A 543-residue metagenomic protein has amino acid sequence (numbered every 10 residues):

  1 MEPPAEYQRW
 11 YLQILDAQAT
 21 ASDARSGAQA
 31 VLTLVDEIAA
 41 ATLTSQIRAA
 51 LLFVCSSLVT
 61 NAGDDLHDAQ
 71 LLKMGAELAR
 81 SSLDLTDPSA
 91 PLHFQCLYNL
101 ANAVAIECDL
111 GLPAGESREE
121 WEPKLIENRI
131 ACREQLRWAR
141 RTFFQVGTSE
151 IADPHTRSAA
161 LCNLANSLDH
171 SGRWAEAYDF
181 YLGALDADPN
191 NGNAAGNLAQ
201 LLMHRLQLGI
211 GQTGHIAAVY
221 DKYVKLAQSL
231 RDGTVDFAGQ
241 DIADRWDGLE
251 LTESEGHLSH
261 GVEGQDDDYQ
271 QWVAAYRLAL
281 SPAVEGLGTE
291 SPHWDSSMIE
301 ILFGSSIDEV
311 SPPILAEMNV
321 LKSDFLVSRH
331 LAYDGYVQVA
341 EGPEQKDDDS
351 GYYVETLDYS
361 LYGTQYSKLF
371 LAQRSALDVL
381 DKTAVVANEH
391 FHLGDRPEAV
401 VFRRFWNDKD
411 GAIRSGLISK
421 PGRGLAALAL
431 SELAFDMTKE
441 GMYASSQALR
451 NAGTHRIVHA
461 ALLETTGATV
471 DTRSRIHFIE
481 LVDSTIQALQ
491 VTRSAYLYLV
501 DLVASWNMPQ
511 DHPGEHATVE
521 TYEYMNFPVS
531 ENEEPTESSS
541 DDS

Functional and structural regions predicted by a protein language model:
E2-A19, T42-D65, P88-E127, P154-S167 (+2 more regions): Amphipathic alpha-helical repeat scaffolds of TPR domains
E2-Y11, G63, Q70, D247-L369 (+3 more regions): Charged alpha-helical initiation segments
G27, G75, C132, A139 (+2 more regions): Single-residue signature of alpha-solenoid repeat helices
L34-A50, D68, A79-C96, C132 (+3 more regions): Flexible helix-coil transition and linker loops at the boundaries of alpha-helical arrays
G264, W272-S306, K409-V470: Long, charged low-complexity segments
V354-Q447, A452-R456: Short non-catalytic regulatory patches outside canonical folded cores
Q447-L449, G467-S543: Amphipathic, Lys/Arg-enriched alpha-helical patches that create a basic surface for binding polyanionic ligands
